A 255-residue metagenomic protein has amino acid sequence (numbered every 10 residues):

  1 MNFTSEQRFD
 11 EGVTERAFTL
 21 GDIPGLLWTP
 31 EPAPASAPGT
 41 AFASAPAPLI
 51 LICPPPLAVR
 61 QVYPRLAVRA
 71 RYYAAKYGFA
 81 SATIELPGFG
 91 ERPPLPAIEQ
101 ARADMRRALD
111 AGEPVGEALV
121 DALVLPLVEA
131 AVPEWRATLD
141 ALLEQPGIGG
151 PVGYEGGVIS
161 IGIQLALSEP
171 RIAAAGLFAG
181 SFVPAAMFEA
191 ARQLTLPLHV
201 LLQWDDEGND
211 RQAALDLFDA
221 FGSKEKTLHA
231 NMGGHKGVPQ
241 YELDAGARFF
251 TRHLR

Functional and structural regions predicted by a protein language model:
M1-P48: N-terminal cap/lid segment of alpha/beta-hydrolase-fold proteins
I50-G147: Serine-hydrolase catalytic machinery in alpha/beta-hydrolase-like enzymes
E129-Q193: Primarily recognizes the serine-hydrolase "nucleophile elbow" in alpha/beta-hydrolase and SGNH/GDSL folds
A185-A186, E207-A213: Conserved alpha/beta-hydrolase "acid-adjacent" motif
L194, V200-L202: Short beta-strand/loop motif that positions the catalytic acidic residue of the alpha/beta-hydrolase fold
W204-N209, K236-G237: Acidic catalytic loop of the alpha/beta-hydrolase fold
L215, D219-G237: Catalytic histidine neighborhood in serine/cysteine hydrolases with alpha/beta-hydrolase-type architecture
M232-G233, V238-R255: Catalytic active-site module of serine/aspartate enzymes centered on a nucleophile-bearing elbow/loop
